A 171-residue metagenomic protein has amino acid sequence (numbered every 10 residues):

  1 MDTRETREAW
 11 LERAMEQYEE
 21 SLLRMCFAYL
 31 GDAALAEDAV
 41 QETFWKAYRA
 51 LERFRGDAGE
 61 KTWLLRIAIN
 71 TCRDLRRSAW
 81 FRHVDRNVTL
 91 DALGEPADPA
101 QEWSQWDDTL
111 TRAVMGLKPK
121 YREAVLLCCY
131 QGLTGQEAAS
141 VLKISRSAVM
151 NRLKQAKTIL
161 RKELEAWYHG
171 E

Functional and structural regions predicted by a protein language model:
M1-R24, E37, Y48: A short, charge-rich alpha-helical start-of-domain segment used by transcription regulators
D2-L11, V88, S104, S140-K143 (+1 more regions): C-terminal edge and immediately downstream basic/flexible tail or linker adjoining helix-turn-helix-like DNA-binding
L22, C26, L51, L64 (+1 more regions): Hydrophobic-face residues of short alpha-helical interaction/recognition segments
D38-W45, A58-N70: Structural recognition of an alpha-helix C-terminal capping motif at a helix-to-coil junction
R66-N87, W103, Q155: Arg/Lys-rich amphipathic alpha helix in sigma70-family domain 2
I69, R73, Q136, L142-A166: DNA-recognition helix of helix-turn-helix
R82-D107, T134: Internal acidic/polar
A124-C128: A short pre-motif secondary-structure segment
